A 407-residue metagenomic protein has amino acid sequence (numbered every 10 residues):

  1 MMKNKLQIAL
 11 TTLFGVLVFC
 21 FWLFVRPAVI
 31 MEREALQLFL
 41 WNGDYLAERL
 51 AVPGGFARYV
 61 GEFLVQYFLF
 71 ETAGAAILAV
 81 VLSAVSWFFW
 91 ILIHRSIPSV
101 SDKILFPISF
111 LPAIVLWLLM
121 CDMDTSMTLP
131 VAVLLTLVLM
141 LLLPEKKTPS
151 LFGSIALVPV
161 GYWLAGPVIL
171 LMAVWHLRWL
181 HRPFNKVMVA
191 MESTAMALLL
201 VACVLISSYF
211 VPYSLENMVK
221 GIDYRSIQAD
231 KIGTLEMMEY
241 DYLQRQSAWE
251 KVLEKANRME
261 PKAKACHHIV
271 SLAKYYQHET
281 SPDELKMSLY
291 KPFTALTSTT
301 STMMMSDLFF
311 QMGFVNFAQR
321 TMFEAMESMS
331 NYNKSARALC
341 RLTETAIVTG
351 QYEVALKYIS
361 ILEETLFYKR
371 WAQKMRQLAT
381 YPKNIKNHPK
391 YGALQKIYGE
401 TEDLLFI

Functional and structural regions predicted by a protein language model:
M1-N4, H94-S99, L143-P149, W179-M188: Membrane-interface junctions at the ends of membrane-embedded or membrane-associated helices
M1-V18: Start-transfer (signal-anchor) and selected internal transmembrane alpha helices of multi-pass inner/ER membrane
K3, L50-P53, Y368: Alpha-helical membrane-anchoring segments
F19-L69, A73-I77, V81, S101-L105 (+5 more regions): Transmembrane catalytic cores of multi-pass membrane glycosyltransferases and polysaccharide-assembly enzymes
L40, Y67-W87, P282-S301: Short linear, low-complexity motifs centered on an aromatic residue
A79-I97, A113-V115, L137-L142: Transmembrane-helix motifs of polytopic, lipid-linked glycan transferases
V131-E145, W175: Specific aromatic-rich, kink-prone transmembrane helix
I227-L404: Soluble catalytic regions of membrane-associated enzymes that act on cell-envelope and secretory-pathway components
